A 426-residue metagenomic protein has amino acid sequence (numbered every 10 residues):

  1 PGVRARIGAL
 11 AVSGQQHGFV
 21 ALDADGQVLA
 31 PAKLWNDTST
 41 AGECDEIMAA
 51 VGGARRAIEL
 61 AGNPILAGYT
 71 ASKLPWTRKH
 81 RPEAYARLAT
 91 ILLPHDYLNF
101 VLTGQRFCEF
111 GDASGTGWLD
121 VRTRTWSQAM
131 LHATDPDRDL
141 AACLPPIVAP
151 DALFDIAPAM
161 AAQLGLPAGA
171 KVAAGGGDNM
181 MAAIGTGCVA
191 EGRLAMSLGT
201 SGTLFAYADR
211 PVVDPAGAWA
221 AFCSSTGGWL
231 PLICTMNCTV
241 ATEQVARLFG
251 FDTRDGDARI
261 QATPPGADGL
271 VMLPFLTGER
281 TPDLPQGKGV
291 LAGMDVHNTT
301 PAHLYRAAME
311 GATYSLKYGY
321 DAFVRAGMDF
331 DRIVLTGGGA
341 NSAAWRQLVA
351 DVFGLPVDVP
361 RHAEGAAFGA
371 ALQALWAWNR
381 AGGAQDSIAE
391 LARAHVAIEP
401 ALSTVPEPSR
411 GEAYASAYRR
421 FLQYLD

Functional and structural regions predicted by a protein language model:
G2-A5, A142, M328: Structured loop/turn residues at beta-strand edges in well-structured enzyme cores
G2-A71: Active-site phosphate-binding/coordination module
A30, D112-L119: Glycine-rich phosphate-binding loop of ATP-grasp-fold ATP-dependent ligases
D37, C108-A113: Nucleotide/phosphate-binding loop and acidic/charged catalytic motifs in nucleotide-binding or -utilizing enzymes
M48-A61, G68-F107, G117-R138, F154 (+2 more regions): Active-site core segments that coordinate phosphate-bearing ligands/cofactors across diverse enzyme families
M130, L144-P145: Short helix-boundary/re-entrant hairpin motifs in multi-pass inner-membrane proteins
P146-A152: Short beta->alpha junction loops
